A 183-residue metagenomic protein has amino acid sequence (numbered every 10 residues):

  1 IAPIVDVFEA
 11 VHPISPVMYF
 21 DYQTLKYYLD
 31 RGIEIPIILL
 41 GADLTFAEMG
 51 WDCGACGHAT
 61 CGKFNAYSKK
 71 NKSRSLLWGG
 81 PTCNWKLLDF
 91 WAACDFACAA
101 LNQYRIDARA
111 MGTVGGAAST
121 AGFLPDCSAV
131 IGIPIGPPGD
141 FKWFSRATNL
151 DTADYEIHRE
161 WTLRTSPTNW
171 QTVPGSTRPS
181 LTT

Functional and structural regions predicted by a protein language model:
I1-T183: Acidic, surface-exposed loops and disordered segments
